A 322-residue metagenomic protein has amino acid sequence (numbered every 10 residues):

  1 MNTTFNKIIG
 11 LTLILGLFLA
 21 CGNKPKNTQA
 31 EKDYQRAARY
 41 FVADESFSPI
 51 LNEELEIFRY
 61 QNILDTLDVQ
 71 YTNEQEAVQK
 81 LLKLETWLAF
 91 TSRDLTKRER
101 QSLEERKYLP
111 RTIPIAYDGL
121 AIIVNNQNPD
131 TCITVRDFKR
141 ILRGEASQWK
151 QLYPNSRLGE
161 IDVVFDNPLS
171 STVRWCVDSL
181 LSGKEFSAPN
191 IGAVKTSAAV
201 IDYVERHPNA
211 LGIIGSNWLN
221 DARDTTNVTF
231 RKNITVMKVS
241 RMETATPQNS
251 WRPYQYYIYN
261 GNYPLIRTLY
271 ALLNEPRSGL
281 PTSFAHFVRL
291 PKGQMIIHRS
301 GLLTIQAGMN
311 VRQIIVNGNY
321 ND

Functional and structural regions predicted by a protein language model:
M1-L19: Sec-dependent bacterial lipoprotein signal peptides
I9-G10, P110, Y259: Generic detector of short alpha-helix boundary/capping microenvironments and adjacent low-complexity segments
C21-I63, L67-Q70, E74-Q75, Q79-L82 (+2 more regions): Exported/periplasmic ABC-transporter solute-binding proteins
E74-R106, A222-D224: Pocket-flanking alpha-helical
T96-R98, K107-P110, P129-C132: Peptidyl-prolyl cis-trans isomerase
E104-Y108, P253-Y254: Short acidic (Asp/Glu) patches
G119: Conserved catalytic core of two-component sensor histidine kinases, primarily the HATPase_c ATP-binding
